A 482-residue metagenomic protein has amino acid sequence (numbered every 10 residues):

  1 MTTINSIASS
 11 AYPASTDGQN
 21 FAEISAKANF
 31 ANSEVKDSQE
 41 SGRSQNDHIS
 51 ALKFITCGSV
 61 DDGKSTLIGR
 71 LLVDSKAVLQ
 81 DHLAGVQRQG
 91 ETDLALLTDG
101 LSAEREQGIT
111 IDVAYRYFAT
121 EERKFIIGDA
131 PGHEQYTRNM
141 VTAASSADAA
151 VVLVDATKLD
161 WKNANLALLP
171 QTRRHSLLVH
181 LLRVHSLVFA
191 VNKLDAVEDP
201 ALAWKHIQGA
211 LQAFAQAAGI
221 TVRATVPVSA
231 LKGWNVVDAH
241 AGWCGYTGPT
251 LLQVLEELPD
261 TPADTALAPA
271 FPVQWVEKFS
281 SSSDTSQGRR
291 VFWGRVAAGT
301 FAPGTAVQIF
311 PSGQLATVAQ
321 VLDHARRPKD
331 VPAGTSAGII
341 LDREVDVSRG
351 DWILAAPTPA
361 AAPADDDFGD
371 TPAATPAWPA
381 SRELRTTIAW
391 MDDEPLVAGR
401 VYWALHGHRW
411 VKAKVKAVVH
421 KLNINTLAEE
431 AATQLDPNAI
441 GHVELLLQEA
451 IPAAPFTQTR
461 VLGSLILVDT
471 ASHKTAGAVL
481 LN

Functional and structural regions predicted by a protein language model:
T2-T66, T120-E121, S280-N482: C-terminal effector/interaction modules appended to NTPase cores
R43-R138, A147-D160, A190: P-loop NTPase switch module centered on the Walker A-proximal segment
S59-V60, L72-V73, H133, D155-K158 (+6 more regions): Short, ordered loop/turn segments at secondary-structure junctions
D61, L67, V86, G108 (+11 more regions): Residue-level signature of catalytic and energy-coupling elements of molecular machines, predominantly ATP/GTP-dependent
R123, A130-Q135, S146-R174, H180-K205: Conserved Switch II/interswitch segment of TRAFAC-class P-loop GTPases
T137-S145, H175-H180, L211, Q216: Short amphipathic alpha-helices and their capping/turn segments at secondary-structure boundaries
V197-A263: Canonical P-loop GTPase G-domain recognition
L231, G248-R289, W293, Q308 (+1 more regions): Accessory interdomain/linker segments of ATP-dependent helicases and helicase-like nucleic-acid enzymes that mediate
